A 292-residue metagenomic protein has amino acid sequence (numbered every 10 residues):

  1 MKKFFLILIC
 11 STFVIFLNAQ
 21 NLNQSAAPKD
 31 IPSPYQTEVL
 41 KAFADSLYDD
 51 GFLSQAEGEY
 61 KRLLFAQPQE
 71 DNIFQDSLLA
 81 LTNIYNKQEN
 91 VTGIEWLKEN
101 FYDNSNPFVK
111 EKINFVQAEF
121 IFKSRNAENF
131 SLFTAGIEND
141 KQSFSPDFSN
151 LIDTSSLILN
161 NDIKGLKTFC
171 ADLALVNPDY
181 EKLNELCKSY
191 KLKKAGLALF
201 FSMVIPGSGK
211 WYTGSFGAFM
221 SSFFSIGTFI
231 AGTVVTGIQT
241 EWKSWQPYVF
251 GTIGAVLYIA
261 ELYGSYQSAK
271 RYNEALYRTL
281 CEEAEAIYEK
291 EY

Functional and structural regions predicted by a protein language model:
F4, P32, G196: Sparse, context-dependent recognition of short Cys/His-centered cofactor- or disulfide-binding micro-motifs
F4-F13: Sec-dependent N-terminal signal peptides
A19-Q20: Boundary of Sec targeting at the N-terminus
N23-L186: Alpha-helical protein-protein interaction scaffolds
D76, V109-F115, E119, E181-Y292: Hydrophobic alpha-helical membrane segments
